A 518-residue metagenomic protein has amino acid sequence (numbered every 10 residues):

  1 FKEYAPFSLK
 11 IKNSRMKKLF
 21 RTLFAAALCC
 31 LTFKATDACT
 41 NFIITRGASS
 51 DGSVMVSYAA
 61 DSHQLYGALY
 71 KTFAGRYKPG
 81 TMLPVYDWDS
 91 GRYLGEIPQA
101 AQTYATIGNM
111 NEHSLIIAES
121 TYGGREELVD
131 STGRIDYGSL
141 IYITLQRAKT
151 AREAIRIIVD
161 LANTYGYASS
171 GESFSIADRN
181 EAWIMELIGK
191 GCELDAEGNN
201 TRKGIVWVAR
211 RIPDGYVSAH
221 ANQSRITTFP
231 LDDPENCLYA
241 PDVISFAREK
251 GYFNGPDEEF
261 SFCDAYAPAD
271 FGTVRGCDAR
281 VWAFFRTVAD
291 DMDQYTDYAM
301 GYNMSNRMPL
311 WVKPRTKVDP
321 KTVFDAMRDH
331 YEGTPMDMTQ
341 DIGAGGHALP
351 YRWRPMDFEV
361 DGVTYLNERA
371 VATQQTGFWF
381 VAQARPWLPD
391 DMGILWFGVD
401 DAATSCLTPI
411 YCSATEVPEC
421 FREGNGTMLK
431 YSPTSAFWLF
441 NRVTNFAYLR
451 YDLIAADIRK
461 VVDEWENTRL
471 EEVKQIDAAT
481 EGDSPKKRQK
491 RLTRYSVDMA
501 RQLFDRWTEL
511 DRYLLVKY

Functional and structural regions predicted by a protein language model:
F1-A38: Bacterial Sec-dependent N-terminal signal peptides
C39-Y137, I157-V318: A contiguous strand-loop segment
G52-T103, I342, H347-P350, M356 (+2 more regions): Active-site rim segments in enzyme catalytic domains, especially the processed small/beta chain of N-terminal
V129-S131, S139-A148: Second-shell loop/turn segments in exported
F284-Y365, R369-V371, V473-I476: Accessory, solvent-exposed terminal regions and/or long lumenal/extracellular loops of proteins
A344-D477: Substrate-recognition/cap regions that form aromatic- and gly/pro-loop-enriched pockets for small-molecule ligands
R459-Y518: Histidine-centered catalytic/metal-binding microenvironments
